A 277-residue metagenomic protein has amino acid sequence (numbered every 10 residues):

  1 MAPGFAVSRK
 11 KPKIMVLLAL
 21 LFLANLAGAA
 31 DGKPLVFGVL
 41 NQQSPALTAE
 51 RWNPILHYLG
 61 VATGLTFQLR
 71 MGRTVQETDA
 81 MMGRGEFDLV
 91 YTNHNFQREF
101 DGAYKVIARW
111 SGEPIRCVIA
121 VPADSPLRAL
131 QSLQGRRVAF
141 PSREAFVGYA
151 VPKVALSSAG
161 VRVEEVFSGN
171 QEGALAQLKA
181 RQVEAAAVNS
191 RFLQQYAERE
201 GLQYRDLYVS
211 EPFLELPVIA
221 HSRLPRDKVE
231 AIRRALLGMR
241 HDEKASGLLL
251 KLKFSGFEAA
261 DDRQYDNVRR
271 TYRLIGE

Functional and structural regions predicted by a protein language model:
A2-V16: Bacterial N-terminal signal peptides that target proteins for export
M15-N25: Bacterial N-terminal signal peptides
D31-F96: Extracytoplasmic small-molecule ligand-binding "clamshell" domains of the periplasmic binding protein/Venus flytrap
K33-Q42, T48, G112-V121, R199-R240 (+2 more regions): Periplasmic-binding protein-like
L35-Q43, T48, Q131-G148: Short loop->beta-strand "edge-of-pocket" segments that line small-molecule binding or catalytic clefts across diverse
G72, Q76-S132: Acidic, polar ligand-binding/catalytic clefts
M81-G83, L133, L178-K179, I232: Hydrophobic residues within well-ordered alpha-helices
S125, Q134-D227: Pocket-lining segment of extracytoplasmic ligand-binding domains
